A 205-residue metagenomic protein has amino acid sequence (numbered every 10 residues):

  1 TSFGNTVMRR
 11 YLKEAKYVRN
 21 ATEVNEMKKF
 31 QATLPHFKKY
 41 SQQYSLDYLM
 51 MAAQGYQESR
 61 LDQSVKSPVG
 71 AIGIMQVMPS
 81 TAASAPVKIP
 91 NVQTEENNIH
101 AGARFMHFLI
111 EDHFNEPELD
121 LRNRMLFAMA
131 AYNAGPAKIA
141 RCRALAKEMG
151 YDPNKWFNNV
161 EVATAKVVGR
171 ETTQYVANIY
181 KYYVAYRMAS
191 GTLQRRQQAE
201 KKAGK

Functional and structural regions predicted by a protein language model:
S2-K205: Catalytic glycan-binding domains that act on GlcNAc-containing polysaccharides
